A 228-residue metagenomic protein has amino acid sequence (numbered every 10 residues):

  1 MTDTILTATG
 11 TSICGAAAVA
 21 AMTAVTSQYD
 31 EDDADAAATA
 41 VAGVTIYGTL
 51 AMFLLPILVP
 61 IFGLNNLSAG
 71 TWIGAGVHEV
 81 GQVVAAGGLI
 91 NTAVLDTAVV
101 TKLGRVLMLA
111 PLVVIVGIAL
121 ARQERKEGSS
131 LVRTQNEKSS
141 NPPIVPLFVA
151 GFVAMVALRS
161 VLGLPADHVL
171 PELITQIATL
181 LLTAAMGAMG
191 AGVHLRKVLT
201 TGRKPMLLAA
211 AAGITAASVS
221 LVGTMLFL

Functional and structural regions predicted by a protein language model:
M1, A51-G76, G104-T134, G223-L228: Juxtamembrane and boundary regions of transmembrane helices in multi-pass small-molecule transporters and channels
M1-G10, A51-G63, G192, T200-L228: Transmembrane alpha-helices that form the ion-translocation and gating core of multi-pass ion transport proteins
M1-T4, A24-A38, I61-S68, G88-D96 (+2 more regions): Juxtamembrane helix-boundary/capping and inter-helix hinge elements in multi-pass membrane proteins
T2-T49, S68-N91, I177: Alpha-helical membrane segments and immediately flanking helix-loop junctions that form or couple to the substrate/ion
T11, V99-P111, T179-L180: Alpha-helical transmembrane segments
Y47, A51, L55, E79 (+6 more regions): Alpha-helical transmembrane segments of multipass membrane proteins
P60-S68, T92-V99, G163-L173, L226-L228: Membrane-interface helix termini and inter-helical loops of multi-pass transporters
V114-L181, A185-G202, I214, S218 (+1 more regions): Structural signature of multi-pass alpha-helical membrane transport proteins
